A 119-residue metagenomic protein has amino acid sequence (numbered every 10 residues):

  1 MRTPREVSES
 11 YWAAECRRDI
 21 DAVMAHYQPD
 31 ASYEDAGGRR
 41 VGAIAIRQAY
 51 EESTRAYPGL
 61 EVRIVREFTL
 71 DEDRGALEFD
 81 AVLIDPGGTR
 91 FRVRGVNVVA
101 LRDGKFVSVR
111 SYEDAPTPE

Functional and structural regions predicted by a protein language model:
M1-R18, H26: Short, aromatic-enriched amphipathic alpha-helices that serve as compact interaction elements
R2, I20-D73: A solvent-exposed, acidic/Ser-Thr-rich amphipathic alpha-helical stretch
S32, R39, T89, K105-V107: Residue-level signal for well-ordered, solvent-exposed loop/turn and beta-edge residues enriched in charged/polar side
E61-R63, F91-N97: Short, surface-exposed coil-to-beta transition loops
D71-A81: A short hydrophobic beta-strand element
L83-D85, L101: Beta-strand elements of well-folded, non-transmembrane domains
R94-E119: Short beta-strand edge/turn micro-motifs at domain boundaries
